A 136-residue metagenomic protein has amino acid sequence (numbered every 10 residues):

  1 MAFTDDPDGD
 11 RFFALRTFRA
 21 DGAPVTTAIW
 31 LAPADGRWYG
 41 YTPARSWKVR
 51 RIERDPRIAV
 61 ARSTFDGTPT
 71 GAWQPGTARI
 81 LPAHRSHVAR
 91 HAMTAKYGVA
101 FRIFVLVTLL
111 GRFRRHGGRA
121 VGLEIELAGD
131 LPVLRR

Functional and structural regions predicted by a protein language model:
M1-A14, T68: Extreme N-terminal tail/first-helix region
M1-A2, V25-T27, R45-W47, L109-G111: A generic local structural motif
D6-R11, L31-P33, V88, E124-A128: Solvent-exposed, well-ordered amphipathic alpha-helical segments that flank/support binding or catalytic loops
D10-A44, I52, I58-R62, G71-P75: Short beta-strand segments
R16-A20, A128-D130, R135: Portal/gating segments that form or line small-molecule/metal binding sites
T26-T27, L134-R136: A short secondary-structure junction signal
R45-L110, G118-G129: Short, structured beta-strand-loop surface elements
